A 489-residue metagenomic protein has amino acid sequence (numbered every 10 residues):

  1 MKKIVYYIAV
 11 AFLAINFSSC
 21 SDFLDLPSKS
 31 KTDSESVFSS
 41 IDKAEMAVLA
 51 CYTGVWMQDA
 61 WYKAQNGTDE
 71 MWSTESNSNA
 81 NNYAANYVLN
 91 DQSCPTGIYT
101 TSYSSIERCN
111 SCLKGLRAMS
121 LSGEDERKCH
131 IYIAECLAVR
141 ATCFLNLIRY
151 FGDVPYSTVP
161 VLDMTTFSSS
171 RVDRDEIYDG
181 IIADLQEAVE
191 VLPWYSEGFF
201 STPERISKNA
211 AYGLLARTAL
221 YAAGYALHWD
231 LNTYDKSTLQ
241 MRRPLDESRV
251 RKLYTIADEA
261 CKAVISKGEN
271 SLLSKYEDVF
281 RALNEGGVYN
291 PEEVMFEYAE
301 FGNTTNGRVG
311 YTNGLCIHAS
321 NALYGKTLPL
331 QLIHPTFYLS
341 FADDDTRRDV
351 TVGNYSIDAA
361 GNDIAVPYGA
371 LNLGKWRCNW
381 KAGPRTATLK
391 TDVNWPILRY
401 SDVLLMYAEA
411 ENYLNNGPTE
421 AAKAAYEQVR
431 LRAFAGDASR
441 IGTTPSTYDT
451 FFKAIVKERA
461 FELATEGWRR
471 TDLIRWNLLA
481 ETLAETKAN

Functional and structural regions predicted by a protein language model:
M1-I8: Bacterial N-terminal signal peptides that target proteins for export
I4, L13-S40, I181, A216 (+2 more regions): Bacterial Sec-dependent N-terminal signal peptides
C20-N66, S237-T238, F280: Membrane-proximal, proline-rich intrinsically disordered regions
S40-M57, S78-F151, T165-S201, L373-W395 (+4 more regions): Conserved, well-structured interaction surfaces
D42-K43, V48, Y52, W56 (+5 more regions): Elongated scaffold/linker segments in the mid-to-C-terminal portions of large proteins
W61-T74, P193-A210, G224-L315, G436-T450 (+1 more regions): Short, surface-exposed recognition loops and adjoining beta-strand edges that mediate ligand/DNA contacts, enriched
I148-Y150, P155, S196, Y221-D230 (+1 more regions): Short coil/turn linking the two alpha-helices of tandem helical-hairpin repeats
Y212-T218: TPR/Sel1-like alpha-solenoid repeat signature
